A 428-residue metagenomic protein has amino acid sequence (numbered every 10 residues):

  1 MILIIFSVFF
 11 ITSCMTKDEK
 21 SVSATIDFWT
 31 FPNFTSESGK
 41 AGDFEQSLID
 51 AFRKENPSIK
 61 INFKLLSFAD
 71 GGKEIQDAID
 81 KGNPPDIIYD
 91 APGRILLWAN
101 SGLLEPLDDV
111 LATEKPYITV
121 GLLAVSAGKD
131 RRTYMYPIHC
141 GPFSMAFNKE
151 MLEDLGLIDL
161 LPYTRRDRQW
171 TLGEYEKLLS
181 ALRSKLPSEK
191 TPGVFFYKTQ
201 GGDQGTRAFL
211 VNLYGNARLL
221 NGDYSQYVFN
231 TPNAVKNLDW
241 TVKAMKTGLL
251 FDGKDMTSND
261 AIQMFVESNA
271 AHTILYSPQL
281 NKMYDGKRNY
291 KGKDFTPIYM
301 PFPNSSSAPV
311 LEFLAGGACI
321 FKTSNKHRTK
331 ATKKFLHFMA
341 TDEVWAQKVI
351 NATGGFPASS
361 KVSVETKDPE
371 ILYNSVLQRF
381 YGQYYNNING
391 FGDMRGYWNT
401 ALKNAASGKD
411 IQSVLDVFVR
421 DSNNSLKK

Functional and structural regions predicted by a protein language model:
F6-V8, T12-L97, A112, D159 (+5 more regions): Conserved N-terminal structural module of periplasmic/extracytoplasmic solute-binding proteins
C14, P297-M300, K348-N404: Long, aromatic- and glycine/proline-rich binding clefts that accommodate carbohydrate-like moieties
K60, K246-T247, K287-G355, T400 (+1 more regions): Extracytoplasmic/periplasmic substrate-recognition and gating elements
L65-E74, R168-E174, G253-V266: Short helix-initiation/N-cap motifs at beta->coil->alpha
S67, D90-S144, E153, G173-E174 (+2 more regions): Hinge/lid segment of periplasmic solute-binding proteins
D108-T119, R165-R168, G193-T199, N216-K236 (+2 more regions): Short, solvent-exposed loop/beta-turn-alpha elements that line the ligand-binding surface or hinge of extracytoplasmic
D130-H139, F143, T171-Q226, A270: Extracytoplasmic/periplasmic solute-binding protein
E176-R183, G222-S258: Glycine-centered hinge/linker elements that transmit conformational signals in sensory and ligand-binding systems
